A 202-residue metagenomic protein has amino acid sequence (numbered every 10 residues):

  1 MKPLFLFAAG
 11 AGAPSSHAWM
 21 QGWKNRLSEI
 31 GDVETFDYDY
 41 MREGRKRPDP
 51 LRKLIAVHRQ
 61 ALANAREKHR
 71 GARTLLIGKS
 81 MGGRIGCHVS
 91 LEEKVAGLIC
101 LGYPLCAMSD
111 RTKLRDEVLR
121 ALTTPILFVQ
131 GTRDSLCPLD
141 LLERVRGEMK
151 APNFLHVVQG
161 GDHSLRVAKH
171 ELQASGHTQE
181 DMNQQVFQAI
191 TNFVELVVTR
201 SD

Functional and structural regions predicted by a protein language model:
K2-R73, S90, L165-S175, M182: Serine-hydrolase catalytic machinery in alpha/beta-hydrolase-like enzymes
A11, T132-D134, G160-D162: Acidic beta-to-alpha connecting loop that harbors the catalytic carboxylate
S16, S135-L141: Conserved alpha/beta-hydrolase "acid-adjacent" motif
L76-G78, L101: Short beta-strand immediately N-terminal to the catalytic nucleophile in serine-hydrolase-like folds
G78-G82, G86: Gly/Ala-rich beta-loop-alpha elbow adjacent to hydrolase catalytic centers
K94-S109: A conserved short beta-strand
L122-T123, F128-Q130, D134: Short beta-strand/loop motif that positions the catalytic acidic residue of the alpha/beta-hydrolase fold
N153-D202: C-terminal catalytic histidine-bearing segment of alpha/beta-hydrolase fold enzymes
